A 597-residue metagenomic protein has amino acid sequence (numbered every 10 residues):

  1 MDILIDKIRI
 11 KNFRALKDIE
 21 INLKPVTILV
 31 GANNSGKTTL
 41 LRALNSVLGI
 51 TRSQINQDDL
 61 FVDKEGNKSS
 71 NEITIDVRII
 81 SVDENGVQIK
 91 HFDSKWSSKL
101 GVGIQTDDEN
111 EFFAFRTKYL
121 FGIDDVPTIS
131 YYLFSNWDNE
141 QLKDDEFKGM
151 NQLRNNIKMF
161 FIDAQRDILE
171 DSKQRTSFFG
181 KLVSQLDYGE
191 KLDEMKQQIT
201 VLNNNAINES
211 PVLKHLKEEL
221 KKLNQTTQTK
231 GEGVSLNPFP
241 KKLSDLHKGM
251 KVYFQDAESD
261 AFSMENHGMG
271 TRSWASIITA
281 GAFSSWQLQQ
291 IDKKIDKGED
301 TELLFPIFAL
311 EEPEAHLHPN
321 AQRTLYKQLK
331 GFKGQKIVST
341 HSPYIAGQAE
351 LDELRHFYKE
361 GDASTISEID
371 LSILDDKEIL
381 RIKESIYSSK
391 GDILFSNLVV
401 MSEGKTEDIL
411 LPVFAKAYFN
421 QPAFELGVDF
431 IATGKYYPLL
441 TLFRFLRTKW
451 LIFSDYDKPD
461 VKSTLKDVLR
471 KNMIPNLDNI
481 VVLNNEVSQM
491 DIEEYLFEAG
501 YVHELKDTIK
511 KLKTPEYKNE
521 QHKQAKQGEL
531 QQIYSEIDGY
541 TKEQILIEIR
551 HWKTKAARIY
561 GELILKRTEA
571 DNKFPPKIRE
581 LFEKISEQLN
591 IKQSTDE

Functional and structural regions predicted by a protein language model:
M1-G49, I55, F254-S389, I409 (+2 more regions): Switch/communication elements of ASCE P-loop NTPase nucleotide-binding domains
I21, A32, G66-S70, T106-N110 (+7 more regions): Conserved catalytic network of the ASCE P-loop NTPase/AAA+ motor domain
R42-E109: Conserved P-loop NTP-binding catalytic core
S70-I75, E111-F115, N155-M159, F305 (+5 more regions): Short glycine-/polar-rich loops that comprise or flank the Walker A/P-loop and associated switch/sensor motifs
I80-E84, G122-D124, R166-L169, E314 (+5 more regions): Conserved nucleotide-binding/hydrolysis micro-motifs of P-loop NTPases
E84, K90-E194: Electropositive, glycine-dotted interaction segments that contact anionic polymers or phosphate-rich ligands
N151, S388-M401, K405-E597: Acidic, Mg2+-coordinating catalytic modules of nucleic-acid enzymes
D171-I307: Extended helical coiled-coil dimerization/tether regions that scaffold and oligomerize large DNA-maintenance assemblies
